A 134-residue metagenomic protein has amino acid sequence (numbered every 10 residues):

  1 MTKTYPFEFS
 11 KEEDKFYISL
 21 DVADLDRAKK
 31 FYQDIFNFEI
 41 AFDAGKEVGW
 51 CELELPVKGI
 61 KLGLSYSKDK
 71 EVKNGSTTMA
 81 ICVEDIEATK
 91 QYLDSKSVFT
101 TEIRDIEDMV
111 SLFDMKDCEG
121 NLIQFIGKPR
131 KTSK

Functional and structural regions predicted by a protein language model:
M1-R27, G59, T77-M79, K128-K134: N-terminal beta-strand motif that seeds the catalytic metal site of vicinal oxygen chelate
E12, S19-I60: Core segments of cupin and vicinal oxygen chelate
A23-L25, M79-L122: Vicinal oxygen chelate
E47, G75, M109: Exposed loop/turn and edge beta-strand positions of beta-sandwich/beta-sheet ligand-binding modules
L53-K58, M115-C118, K128: Active-site beta-strand termini and strand-to-loop segments that position acidic
L62-S65, D114, Q124-I126: Conserved beta-strand in the GNAT
K70, D108, P129-T132: A short acidic/small-residue loop/turn micro-motif
